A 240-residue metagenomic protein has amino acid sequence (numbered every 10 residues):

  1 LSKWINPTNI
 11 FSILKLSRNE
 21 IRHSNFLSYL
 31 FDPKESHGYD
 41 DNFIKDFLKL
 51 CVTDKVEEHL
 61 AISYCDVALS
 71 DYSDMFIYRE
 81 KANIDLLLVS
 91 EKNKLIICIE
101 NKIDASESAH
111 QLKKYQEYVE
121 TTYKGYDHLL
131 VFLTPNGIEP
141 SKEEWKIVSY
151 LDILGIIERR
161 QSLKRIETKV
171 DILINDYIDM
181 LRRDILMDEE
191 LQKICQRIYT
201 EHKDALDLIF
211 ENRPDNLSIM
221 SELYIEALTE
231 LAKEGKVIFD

Functional and structural regions predicted by a protein language model:
L1-D240: Charged, terminal alpha-helix-loop-beta segments that serve as non-catalytic nucleic-acid engagement and/or assembly
